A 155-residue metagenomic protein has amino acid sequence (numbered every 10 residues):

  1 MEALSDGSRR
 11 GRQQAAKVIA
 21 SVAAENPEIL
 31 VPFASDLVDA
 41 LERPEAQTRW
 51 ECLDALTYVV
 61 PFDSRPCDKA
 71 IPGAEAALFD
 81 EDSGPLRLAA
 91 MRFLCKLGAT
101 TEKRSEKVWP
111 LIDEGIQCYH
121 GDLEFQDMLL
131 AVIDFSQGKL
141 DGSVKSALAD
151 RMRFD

Functional and structural regions predicted by a protein language model:
M1-E2, P27-A40, R65-L78, E102-Q117 (+1 more regions): Amphipathic alpha-helical scaffolding segments comprising HEAT/armadillo-like alpha-solenoid repeats
M1-Q14, V18: N-terminal segments that cap or nucleate solenoid repeat domains
G7-R9, P44-A46, E81-S83, C118-D122 (+1 more regions): Short inter-helical turns and helix N-cap capping residues of alpha-solenoid HEAT/ARM repeat scaffolds
Q13-E28, W50-S64, G84-T100, L123-K139: Structural detector for internal amphipathic alpha-helices that build alpha-solenoid repeat scaffolds
A34, V38-A55: Charged low-complexity stretches with an acidic bias
V132-F135, S146-D150, F154: Terminal, non-catalytic domain-edge segments
